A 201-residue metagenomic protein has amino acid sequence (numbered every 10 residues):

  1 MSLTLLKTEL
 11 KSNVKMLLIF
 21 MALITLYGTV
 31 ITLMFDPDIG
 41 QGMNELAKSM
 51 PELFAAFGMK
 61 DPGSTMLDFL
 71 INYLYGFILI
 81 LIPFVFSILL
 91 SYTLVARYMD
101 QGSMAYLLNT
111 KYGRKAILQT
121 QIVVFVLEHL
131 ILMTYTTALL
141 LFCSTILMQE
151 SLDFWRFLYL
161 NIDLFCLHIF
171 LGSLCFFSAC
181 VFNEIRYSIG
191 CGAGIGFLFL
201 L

Functional and structural regions predicted by a protein language model:
M1-I24: Aromatic- and glycine-rich beta-strand/loop motifs that create alpha-glucan
T29-P37, I185-L201: Transmembrane helix segments
T29-T32, Q119-L171, C175-C180: Secretory targeting signals
T32-F54: Interfacial/capping segments of alpha-helical transmembrane domains
K48-L74: Interfacial loop/helix-cap signal at membrane boundaries in integral membrane proteins
I71-A96: Long, hydrophobic alpha-helical segments
I88-L108, I122: Transmembrane helix boundary and interhelical loop/hinge segments in multi-pass membrane proteins
G113-R114: Short coil/turn motifs that cap or connect alpha-helices
